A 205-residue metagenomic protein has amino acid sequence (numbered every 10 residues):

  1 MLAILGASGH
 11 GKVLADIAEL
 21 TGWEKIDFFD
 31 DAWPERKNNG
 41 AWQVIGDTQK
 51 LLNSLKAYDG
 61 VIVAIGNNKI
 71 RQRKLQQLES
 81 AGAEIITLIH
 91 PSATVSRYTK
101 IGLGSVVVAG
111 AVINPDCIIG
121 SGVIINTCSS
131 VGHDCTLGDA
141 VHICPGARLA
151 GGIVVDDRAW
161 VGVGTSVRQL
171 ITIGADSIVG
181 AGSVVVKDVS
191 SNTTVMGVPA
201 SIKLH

Functional and structural regions predicted by a protein language model:
M1-A18: Glycine-rich adenosine-cofactor-binding loop
M1-A3, K25-I26, D59-I62, I85 (+1 more regions): Short active-site oxyanion
A7, D30-D31, G66, H90 (+1 more regions): Cofactor-binding loop segments of dinucleotide-utilizing enzymes, especially the Rossmann-like FAD- and NAD(P)+-binding
G9, K69-I70, K100: Short alpha-helical
A15-A18, G40, R73-Q77, I119-G120 (+1 more regions): Short amphipathic alpha-helical segments
T21-N38: NAD(P)-binding Rossmann-fold cofactor-contacting core
P34-T94: Phosphate-bearing ligand-interacting subdomains that bind or position ATP/ADP/UDP/GDP/NAD(P) or nucleotide-linked
L88-K203: Structural signal for interior beta-strand "rungs" in well-ordered beta-sheet cores of soluble enzyme domains
